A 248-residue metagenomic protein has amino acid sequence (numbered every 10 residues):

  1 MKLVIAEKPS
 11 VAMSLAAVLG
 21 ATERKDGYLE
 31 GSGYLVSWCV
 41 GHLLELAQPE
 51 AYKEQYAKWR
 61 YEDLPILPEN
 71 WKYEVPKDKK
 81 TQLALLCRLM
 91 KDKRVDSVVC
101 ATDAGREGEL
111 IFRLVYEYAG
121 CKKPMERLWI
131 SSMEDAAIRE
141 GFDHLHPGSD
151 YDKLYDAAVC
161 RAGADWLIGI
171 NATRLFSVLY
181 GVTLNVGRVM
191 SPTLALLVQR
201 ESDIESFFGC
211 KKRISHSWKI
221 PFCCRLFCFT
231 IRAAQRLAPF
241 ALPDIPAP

Functional and structural regions predicted by a protein language model:
M1-A162, W166: Intrinsically disordered, low-complexity regulatory segments
K2, F176, K211-R213: Short beta-strand micro-motifs in enzyme catalytic cores
L43-K77, R88, L184-P248: Long, highly charged, low-complexity internal segments
L110, V159-T173, V189-P192, C210: Core structural elements
Y151, T183-L184: Flexible, glycine/proline-enriched loop segments at strand-loop-helix junctions that form or flank small-ligand binding
F176-T183: Short, solvent-exposed helix-loop connector elements
